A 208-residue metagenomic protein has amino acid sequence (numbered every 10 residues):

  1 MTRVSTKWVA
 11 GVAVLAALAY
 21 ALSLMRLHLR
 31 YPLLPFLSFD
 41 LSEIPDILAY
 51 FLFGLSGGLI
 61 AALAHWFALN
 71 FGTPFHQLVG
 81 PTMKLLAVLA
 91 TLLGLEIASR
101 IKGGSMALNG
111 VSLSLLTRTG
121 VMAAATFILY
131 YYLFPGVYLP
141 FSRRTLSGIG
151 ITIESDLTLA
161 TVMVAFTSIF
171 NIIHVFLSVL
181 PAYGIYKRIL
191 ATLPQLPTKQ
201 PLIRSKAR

Functional and structural regions predicted by a protein language model:
M1-R208: Loop-helix junctions at membrane interfaces
